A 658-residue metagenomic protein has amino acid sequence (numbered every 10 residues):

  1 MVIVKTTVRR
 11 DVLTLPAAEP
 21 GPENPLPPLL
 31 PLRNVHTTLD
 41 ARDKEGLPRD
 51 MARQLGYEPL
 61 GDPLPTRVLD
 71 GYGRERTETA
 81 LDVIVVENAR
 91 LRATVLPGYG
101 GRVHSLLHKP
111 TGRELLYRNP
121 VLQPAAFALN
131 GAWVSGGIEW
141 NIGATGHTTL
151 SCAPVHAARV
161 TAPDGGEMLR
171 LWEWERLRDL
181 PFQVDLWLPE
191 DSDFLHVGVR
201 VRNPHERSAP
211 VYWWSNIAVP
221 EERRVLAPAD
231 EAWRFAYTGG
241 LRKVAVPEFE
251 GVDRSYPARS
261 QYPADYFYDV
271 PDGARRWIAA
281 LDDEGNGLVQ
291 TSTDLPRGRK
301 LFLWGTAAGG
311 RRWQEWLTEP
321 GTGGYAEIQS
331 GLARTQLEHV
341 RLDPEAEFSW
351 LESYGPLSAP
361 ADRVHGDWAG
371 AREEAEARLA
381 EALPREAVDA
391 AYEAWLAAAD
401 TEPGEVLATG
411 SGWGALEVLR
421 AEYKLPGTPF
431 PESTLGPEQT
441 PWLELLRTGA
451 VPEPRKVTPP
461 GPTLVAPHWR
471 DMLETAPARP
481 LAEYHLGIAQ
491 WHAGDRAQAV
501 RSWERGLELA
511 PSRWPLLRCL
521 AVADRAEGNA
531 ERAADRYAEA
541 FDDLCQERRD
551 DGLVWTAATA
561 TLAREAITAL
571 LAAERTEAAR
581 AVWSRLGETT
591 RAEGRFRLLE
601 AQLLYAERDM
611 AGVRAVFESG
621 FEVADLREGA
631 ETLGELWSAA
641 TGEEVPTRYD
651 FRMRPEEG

Functional and structural regions predicted by a protein language model:
V2-L47, I84, G98, R207-V340 (+1 more regions): A contiguous, surface-exposed recognition patch within enzymatic or periplasmic domains that forms
V2-Y57, V83-E87, R92-A153: Acidic-aromatic substrate-binding/catalytic surfaces of carbohydrate-active enzymes
G46-E87, I138-D193, R223, G309-L337: Extended, loop-rich substrate-binding clefts of extracytoplasmic carbohydrate-active enzymes
I84-E87, V95, V199, R341-S358: Short Pro-Gly-centered flexible turn/kink motifs
A93-T111, L171-E222, A229-E231, L351-E352: Acidic, contiguous internal or C-terminal segments within carbohydrate-active enzymes that form a structured patch used
L481, P515, V554-T561, R595: Start-of-helix register in tetratricopeptide repeats
